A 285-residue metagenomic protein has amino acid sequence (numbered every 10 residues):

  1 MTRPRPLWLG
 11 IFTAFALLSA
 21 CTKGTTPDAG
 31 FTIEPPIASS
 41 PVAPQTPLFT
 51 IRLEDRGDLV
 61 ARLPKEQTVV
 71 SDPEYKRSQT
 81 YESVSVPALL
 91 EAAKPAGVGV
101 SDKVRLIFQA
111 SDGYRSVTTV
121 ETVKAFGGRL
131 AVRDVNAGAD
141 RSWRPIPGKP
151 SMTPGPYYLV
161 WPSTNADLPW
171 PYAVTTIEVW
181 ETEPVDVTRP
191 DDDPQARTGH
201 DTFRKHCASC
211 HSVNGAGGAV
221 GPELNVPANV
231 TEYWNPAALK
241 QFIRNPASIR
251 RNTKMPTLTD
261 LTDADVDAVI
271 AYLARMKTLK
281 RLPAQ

Functional and structural regions predicted by a protein language model:
M1-I11: Bacterial N-terminal signal peptides that target proteins for export
L18-A20: C-terminal motif of bacterial Sec signal peptides marking the signal peptidase cleavage site
T22-G24: Bacterial signal peptide processing site
P27-D186, Q285: Structured, non-membrane catalytic/scaffold regions adjacent to prosthetic-group chemistry
W180-T202: Electrostatic cytochrome c docking/interface patches
G199-N214, L239, M255, V269-M276: The canonical Cys-X-X-Cys-His
S212-R244: Gly/Gly-Pro-rich "capping" loops immediately C-terminal to redox-active cysteine motifs in periplasmic/lumenal
P222-P227, R244-M276, K280-Q285: Axial heme c-ligation environment in periplasmic c-type cytochrome domains
